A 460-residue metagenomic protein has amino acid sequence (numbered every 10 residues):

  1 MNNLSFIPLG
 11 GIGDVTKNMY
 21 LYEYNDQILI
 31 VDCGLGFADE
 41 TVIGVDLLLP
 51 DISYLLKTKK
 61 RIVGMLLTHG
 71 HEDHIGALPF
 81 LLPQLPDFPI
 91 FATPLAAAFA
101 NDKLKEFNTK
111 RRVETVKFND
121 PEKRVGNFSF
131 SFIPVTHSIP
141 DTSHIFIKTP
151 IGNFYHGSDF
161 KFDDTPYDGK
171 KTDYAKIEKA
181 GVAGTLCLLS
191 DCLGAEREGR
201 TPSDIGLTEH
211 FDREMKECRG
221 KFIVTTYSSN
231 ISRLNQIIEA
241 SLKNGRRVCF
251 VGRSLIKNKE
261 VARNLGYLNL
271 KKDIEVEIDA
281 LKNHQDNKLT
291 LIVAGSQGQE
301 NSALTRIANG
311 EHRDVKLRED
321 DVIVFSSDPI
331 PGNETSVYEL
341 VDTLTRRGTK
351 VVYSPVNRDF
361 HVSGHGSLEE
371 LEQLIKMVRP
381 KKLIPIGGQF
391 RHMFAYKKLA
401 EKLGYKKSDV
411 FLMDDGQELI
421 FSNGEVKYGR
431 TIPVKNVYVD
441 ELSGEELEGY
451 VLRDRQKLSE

Functional and structural regions predicted by a protein language model:
M1-L66, H71-N283, S302-K316, T335-E339: His/Asp/Glu-rich metal-coordinating catalytic cores of metallo-dependent phosphodiesterases/hydrolases acting on
E196-S326, I330-F360, G366-E460: Hard-cation-handling environments
